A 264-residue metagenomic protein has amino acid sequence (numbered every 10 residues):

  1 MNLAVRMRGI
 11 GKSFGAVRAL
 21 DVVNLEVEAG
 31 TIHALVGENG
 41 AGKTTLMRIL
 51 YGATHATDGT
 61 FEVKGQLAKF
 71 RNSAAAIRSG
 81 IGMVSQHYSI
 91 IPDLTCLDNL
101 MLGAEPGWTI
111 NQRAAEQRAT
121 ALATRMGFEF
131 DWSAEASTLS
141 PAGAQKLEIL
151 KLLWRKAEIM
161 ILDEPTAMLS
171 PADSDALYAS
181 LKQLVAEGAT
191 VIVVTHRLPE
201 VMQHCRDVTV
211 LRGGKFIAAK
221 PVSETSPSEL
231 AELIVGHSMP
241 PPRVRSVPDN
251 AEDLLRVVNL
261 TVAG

Functional and structural regions predicted by a protein language model:
M1-G264: Glycine-rich phosphate-binding loops of nucleotide-dependent enzymes
